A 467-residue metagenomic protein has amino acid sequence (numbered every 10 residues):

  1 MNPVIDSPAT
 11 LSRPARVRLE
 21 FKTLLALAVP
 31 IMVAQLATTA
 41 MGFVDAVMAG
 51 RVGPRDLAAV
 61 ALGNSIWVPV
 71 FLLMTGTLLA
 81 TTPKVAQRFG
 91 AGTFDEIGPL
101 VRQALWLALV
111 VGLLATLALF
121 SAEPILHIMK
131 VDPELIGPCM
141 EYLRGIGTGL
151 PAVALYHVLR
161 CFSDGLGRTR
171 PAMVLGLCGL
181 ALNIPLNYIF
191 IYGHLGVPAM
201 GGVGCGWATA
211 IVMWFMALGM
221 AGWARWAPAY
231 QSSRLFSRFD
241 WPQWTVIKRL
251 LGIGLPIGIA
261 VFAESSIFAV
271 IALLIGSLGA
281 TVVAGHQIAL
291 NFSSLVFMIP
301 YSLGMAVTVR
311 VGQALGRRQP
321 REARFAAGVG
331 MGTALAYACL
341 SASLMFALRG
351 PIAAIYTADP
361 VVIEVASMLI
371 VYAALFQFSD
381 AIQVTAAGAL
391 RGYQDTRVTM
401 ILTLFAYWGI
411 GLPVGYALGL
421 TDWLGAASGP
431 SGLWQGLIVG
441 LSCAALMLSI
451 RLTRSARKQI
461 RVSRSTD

Functional and structural regions predicted by a protein language model:
M1-A28, V85-P151, V197-L255, V311-F376 (+1 more regions): Short alpha-helical transmembrane segments in multi-pass integral membrane proteins
A26-D45, G145, G149, Y156 (+6 more regions): Transmembrane helical elements of multi-pass membrane transporters/channels
M32, L36, A40, V44 (+19 more regions): Generic alpha-helical transmembrane segments of integral inner-membrane proteins, especially permease/transport modules
L36-A58, L126-P133, I189-M200, G258 (+4 more regions): Helix-terminus/linker motif at the lipid-water interface of multi-pass membrane proteins
P54-S65, C139, L143, G206 (+3 more regions): Small-residue hotspots at the loop-to-helix junctions and early N-terminal turns of transmembrane alpha-helices
L57-T116, F120, V153-A172, G285-R349 (+1 more regions): Small-residue-rich hydrophobic transmembrane alpha-helices
L78, T82, I146-D164, A172-N183 (+5 more regions): Short runs within selected transmembrane alpha-helices of multi-pass transporters and secretion channels
